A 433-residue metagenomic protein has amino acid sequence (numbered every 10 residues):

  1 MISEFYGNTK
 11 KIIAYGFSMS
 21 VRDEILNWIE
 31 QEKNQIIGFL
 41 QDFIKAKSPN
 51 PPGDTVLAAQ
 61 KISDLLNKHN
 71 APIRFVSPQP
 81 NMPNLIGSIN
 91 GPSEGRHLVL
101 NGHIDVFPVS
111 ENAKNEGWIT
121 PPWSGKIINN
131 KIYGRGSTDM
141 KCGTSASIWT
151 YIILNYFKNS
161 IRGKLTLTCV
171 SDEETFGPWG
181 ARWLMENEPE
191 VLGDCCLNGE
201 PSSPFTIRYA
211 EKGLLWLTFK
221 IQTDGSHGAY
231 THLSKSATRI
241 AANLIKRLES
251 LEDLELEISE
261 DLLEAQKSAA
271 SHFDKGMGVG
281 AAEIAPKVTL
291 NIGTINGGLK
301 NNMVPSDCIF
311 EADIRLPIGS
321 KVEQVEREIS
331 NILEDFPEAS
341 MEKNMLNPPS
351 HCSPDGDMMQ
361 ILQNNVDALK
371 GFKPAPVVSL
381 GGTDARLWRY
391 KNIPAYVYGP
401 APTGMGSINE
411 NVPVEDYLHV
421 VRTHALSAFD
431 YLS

Functional and structural regions predicted by a protein language model:
M1-S18: N-terminal amphipathic/basic-hydrophobic helices that include classical n-h-c signal peptides and signal-anchor
S20-Y133, Y156-I161: Acidic/His- and Gly-rich active-site-bordering loop/insert found across diverse amide/peptide-bond hydrolases
W28, F39-D42, A46, K61 (+9 more regions): Generic non-transmembrane alpha-helical segments
A71, S88, G95, L254-T294 (+1 more regions): An extended, acidic, His-containing surface patch that forms the Zn2+-binding/catalytic region of metallohydrolases
H103-D105, H227, G406: Histidine-centered divalent metal-coordination motifs
I132, S137-D253, S259-E260, I284 (+2 more regions): Fold-level recognition of mixed alpha/beta catalytic cores in primary-metabolism enzymes, strongest
G228-T294, M303, I318-A339: Acidic-enriched catalytic cores of C-N bond-cleaving enzymes acting on peptides and small amides
